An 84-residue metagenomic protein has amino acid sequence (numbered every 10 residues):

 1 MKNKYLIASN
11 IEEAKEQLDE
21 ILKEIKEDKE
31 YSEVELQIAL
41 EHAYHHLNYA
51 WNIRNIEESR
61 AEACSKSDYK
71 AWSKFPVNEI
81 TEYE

Functional and structural regions predicted by a protein language model:
M1, Y5-A8, Q37, A63 (+1 more regions): Function-determining surface determinants
M1-E33: N-terminal acidic leader/helix
N3, N10, N48, N52-N55 (+1 more regions): Detector for Asparagine
E20-K23, E27, Y31, W72-E84: Charged, low-complexity intrinsically disordered segments and flexible loops
V34-K74: Short, charge-rich amphipathic interface segments used for partner binding and complex assembly
